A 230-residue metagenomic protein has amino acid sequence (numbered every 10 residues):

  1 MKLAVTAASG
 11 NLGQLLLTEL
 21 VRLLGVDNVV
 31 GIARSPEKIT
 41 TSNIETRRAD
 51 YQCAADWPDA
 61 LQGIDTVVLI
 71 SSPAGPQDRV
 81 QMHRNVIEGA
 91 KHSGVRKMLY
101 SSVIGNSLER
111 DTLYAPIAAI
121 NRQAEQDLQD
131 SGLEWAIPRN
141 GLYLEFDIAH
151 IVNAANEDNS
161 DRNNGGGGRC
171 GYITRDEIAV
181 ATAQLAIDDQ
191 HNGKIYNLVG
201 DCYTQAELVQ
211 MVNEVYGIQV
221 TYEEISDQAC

Functional and structural regions predicted by a protein language model:
K2-R34, Q52-A55, Q62, P73-Q81 (+3 more regions): Oxidoreductase cofactor-interface core, primarily capturing Rossmann-like NAD(P)-dependent enzymes
S35-I44, D59: Short loop/helix-cap segments at secondary-structure boundaries that form the rim of catalytic
N43-Q52: Rossmann-fold cofactor-recognition segment
L61, D65-V68, L99: N-terminal Rossmann-like NAD(P) cofactor-binding module of classical short-chain dehydrogenase/reductase
